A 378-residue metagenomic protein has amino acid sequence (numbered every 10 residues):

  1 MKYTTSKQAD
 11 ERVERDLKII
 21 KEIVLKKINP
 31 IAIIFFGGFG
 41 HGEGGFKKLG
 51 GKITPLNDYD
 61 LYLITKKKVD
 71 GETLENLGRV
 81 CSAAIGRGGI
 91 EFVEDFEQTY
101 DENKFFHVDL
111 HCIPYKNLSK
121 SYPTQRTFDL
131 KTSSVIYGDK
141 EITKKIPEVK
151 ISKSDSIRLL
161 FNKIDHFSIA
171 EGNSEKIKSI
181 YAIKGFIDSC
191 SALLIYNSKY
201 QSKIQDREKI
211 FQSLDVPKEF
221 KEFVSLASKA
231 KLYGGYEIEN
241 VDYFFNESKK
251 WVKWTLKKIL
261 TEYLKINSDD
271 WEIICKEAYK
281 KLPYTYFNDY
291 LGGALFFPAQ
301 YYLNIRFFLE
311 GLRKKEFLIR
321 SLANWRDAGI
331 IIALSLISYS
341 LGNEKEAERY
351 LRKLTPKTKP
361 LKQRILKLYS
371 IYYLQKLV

Functional and structural regions predicted by a protein language model:
M1-H41: Helical scaffold of the NTase/Pol beta-like nucleotidyltransferase catalytic core
K2-R12, E75, R79-E219, L232-L309: Conserved NTP/Mg2+-binding pocket subregion across the NTase superfamily
K26-N29, T54, T99-F106: Short helix-terminating capping/connector loops at secondary-structure junctions
I31, Y59-D60, I183: Residue-level detector of short, conserved catalytic/binding motifs and their immediate flanks
G37, H41-A83, R87, H107-C112: Catalytic metal-binding acidic patch
F220, V224-S225: Polybasic, proline/glycine-rich intrinsically disordered low-complexity segments
Y263-V378: Non-catalytic terminal regions of proteins
